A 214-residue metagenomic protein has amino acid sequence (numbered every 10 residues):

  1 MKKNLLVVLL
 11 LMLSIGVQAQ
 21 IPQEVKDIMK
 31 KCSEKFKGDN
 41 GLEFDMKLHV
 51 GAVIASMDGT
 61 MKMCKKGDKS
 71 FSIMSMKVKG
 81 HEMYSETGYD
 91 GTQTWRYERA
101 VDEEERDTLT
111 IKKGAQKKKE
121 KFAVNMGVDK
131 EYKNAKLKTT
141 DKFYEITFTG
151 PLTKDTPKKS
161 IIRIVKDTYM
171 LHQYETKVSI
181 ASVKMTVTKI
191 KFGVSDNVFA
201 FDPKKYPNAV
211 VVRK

Functional and structural regions predicted by a protein language model:
N4-L13: Sec-dependent N-terminal signal peptides
G16-K69, K205-K214: N-terminal leader/targeting segments and the immediate start of mature chains
E24-D27, V124-K136, K184-M185: A short, amphipathic edge element
G38-D45, K66-I73, T140-T147, T168-Q173: Short, hydrophobic/aromatic-rich segments at coil-to-beta transitions
D45-G51, S75-K77, T147-P151: Generic short beta-strand segments
G51-S56, K79-M83, K154-T156, S179-S182: Solvent-exposed loop/turn segments connecting transmembrane beta-strands in outer-membrane beta-barrel proteins
K62-K118, A181-K184: An acidic-aromatic
K138-R213: Gly/Pro-enriched, hydrophobic low-complexity segments that function as extracytoplasmic propeptides/linkers
